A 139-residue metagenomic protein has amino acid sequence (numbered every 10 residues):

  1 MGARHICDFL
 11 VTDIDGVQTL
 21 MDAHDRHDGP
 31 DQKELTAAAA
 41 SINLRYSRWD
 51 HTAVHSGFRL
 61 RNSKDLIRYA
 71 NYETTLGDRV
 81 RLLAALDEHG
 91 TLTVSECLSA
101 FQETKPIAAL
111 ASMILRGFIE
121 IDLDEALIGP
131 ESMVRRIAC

Functional and structural regions predicted by a protein language model:
M1-C139: Electrostatic, structured charged patches in enzyme active sites and in nucleic-acid/phosphate-binding
